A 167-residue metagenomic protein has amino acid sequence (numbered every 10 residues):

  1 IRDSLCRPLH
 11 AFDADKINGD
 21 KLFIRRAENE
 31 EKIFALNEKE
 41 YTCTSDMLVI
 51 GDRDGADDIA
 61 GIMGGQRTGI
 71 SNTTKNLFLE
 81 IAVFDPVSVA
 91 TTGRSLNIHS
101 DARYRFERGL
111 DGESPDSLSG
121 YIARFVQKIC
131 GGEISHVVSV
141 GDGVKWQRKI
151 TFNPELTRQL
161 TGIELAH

Functional and structural regions predicted by a protein language model:
I1-H167: RNA/tRNA-interacting regions in translation and RNA-turnover enzymes
